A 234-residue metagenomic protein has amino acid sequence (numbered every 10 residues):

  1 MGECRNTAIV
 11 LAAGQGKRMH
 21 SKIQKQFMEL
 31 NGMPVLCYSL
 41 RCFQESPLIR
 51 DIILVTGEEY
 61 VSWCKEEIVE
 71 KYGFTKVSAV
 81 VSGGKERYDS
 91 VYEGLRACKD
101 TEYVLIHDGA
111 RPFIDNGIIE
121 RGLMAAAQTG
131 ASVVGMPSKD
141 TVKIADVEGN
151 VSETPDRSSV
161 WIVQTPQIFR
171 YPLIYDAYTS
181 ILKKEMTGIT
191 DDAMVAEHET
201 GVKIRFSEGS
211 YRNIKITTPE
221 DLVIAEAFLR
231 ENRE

Functional and structural regions predicted by a protein language model:
G2-C4, V160-E234: Conserved alpha/beta core of the MobA/IspD/sugar-nucleotide pyrophosphorylase nucleotidyltransferase superfamily
G2-V61: N-terminal glycine-rich phosphate-binding loop and ensuing alpha1 helix
V10, L36, G94, H107-D108 (+3 more regions): Residue-level signal for inorganic ion chemistry
S46-L48, E70-V77, D100: Short helix-capping segments at alpha-helix termini
R50-I52, G130-A131, K203: Residues at the starts of beta-strands that form the adenosine-phosphate
S62-E67: Acidic helix N-cap motif at the loop->helix transition within catalytic regions of sugar-transfer enzymes
A79, K85-V147, Q164: Conserved beta-loop-beta/alpha segment of the NTase-like Rossmann-fold superfamily that binds/positions NTPs
I144-F169: Short, flexible, basic/aromatic active-site loop/helix in glycosyltransferases
